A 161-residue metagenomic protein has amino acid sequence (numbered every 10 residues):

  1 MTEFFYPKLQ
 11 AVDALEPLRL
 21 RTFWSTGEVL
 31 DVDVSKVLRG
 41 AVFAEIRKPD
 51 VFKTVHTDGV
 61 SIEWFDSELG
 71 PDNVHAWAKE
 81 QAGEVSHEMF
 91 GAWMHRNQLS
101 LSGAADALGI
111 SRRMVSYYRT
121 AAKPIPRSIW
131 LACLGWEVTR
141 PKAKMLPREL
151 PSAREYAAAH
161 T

Functional and structural regions predicted by a protein language model:
M1-T161: Motif-centric detector for short Cys/His coordination patterns
